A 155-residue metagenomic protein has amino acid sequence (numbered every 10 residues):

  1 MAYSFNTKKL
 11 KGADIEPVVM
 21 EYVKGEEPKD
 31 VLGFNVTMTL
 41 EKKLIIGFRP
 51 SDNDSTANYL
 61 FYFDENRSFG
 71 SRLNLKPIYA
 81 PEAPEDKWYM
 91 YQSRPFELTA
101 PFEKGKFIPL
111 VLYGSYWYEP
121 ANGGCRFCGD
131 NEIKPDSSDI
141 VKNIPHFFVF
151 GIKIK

Functional and structural regions predicted by a protein language model:
A2-N6: Short edge beta-strand/loop segments characteristic of extracellular beta-sandwich folds
K8-E85: Structured domain cores in non-transmembrane regions
E27-D30, K43, Y91-S93, G129-I133: Short amphipathic alpha-helical surface micro-motifs
S55-A121: Low-complexity intrinsically disordered segments
K104-K155: Glycine-rich, aromatic-bearing surface loops/beta-hairpins
